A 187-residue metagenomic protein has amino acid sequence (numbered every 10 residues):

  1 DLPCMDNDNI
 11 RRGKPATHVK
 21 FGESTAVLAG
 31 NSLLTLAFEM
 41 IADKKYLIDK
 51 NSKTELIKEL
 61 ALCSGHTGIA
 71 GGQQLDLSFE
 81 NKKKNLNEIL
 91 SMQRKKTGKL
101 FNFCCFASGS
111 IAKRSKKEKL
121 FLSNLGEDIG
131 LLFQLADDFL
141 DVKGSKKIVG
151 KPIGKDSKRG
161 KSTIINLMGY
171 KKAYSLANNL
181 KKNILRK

Functional and structural regions predicted by a protein language model:
D1-K187: Mg2+-dependent prenyl diphosphate-binding active-site environment of isoprenoid biosynthetic enzymes
